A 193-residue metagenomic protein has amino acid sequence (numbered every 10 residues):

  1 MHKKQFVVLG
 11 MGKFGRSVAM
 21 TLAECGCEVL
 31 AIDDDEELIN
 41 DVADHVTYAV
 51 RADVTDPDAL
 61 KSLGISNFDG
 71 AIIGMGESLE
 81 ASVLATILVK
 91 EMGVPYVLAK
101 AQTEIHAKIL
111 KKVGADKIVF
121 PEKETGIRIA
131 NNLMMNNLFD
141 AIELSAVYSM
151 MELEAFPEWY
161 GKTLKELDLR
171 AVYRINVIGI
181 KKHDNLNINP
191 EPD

Functional and structural regions predicted by a protein language model:
H2, L9, I32, W159-D193: Cytosolic Rossmann-like ligand/nucleotide-binding regulatory domains
V7-V8, I73: Hydrophobic Val/Ile/Leu positions in short beta-strands of Rossmann-like dinucleotide-binding domains
G15-R16: N-terminal Rossmann-fold NAD(P) dinucleotide-binding loop
L22: Aromatic pocket-lining residues of Rossmann-like dinucleotide-binding sites
E28-L30, V97: Short beta-strand element of Class I
I32-D34, A101: Conserved acidic E/D residue at the C-terminus of a beta-strand in Rossmann-like folds
N40-A130, M134-M135, E154: Phosphate-bearing ligand-interacting subdomains that bind or position ATP/ADP/UDP/GDP/NAD(P) or nucleotide-linked
F139-V172: Extended boundary segments
